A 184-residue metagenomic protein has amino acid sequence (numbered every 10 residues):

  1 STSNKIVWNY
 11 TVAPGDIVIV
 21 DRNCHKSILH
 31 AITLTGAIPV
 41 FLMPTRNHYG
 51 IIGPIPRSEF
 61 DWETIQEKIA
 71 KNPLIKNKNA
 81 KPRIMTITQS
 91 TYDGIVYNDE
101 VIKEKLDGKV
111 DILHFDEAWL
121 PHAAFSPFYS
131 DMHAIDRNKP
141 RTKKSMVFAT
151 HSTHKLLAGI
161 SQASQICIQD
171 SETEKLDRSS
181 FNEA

Functional and structural regions predicted by a protein language model:
S1-A184: Conserved PLP-enzyme active-site core in the AAT-like
